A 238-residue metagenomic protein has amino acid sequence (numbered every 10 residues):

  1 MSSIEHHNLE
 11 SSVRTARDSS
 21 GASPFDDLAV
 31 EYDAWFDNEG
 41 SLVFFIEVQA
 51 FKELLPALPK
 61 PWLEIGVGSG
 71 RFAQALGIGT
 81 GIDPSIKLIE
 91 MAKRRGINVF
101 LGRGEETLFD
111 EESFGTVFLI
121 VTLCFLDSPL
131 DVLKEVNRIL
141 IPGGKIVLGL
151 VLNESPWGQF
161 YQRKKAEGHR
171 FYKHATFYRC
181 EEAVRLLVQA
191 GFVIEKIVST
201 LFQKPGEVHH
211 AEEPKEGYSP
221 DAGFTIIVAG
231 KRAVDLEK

Functional and structural regions predicted by a protein language model:
S2-L58, R71, L201, E207-H210 (+1 more regions): Conserved class I S-adenosyl-L-methionine
L63-T107: Class I SAM-dependent methyltransferase SAM/SAH-binding core
F118: A conserved beta-strand element that flanks and buttresses the S-adenosyl-L-methionine
V121-C124: Short catalytic micro-motifs in class I SAM-dependent methyltransferases
L130-P142: A short glycine-rich, Lys/Arg-flanked "PGG" loop and its adjoining helix->strand segment in the class I
K145-H174: Conserved class I S-adenosyl-L-methionine
H174-I197: Short alpha-helix
I194-K238: A C-terminal cap/extension of S-adenosyl-L-methionine-dependent methyltransferases that defines the acceptor-substrate
